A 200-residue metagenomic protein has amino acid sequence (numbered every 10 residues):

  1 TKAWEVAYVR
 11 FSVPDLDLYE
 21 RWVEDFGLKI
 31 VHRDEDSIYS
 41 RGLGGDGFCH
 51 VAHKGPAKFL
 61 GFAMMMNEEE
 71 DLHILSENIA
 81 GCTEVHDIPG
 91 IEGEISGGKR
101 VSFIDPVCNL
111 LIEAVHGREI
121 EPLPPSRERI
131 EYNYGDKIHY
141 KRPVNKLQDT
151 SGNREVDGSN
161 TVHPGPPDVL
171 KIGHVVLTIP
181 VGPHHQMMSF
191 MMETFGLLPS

Functional and structural regions predicted by a protein language model:
T1-A3, R10, D17, V51-G55 (+2 more regions): Short, low-complexity cationic-aromatic patches
W4, S12-D17, V31, E35-D36 (+3 more regions): Vicinal oxygen chelate
E5-V9, V23, L28, S40 (+5 more regions): Short, structured motif recognition centered on aromatic/hydrophobic residues
V6-R10, D157-S200: Surface-exposed interaction/gating patches
E20: Short, acidic/polar
L28-L60, L110-R118, P199-S200: Conserved short beta-strand elements that form part of the metal-binding/catalytic scaffold of enzyme active sites
F48, E70-L72, P122: Residue-level signal for secondary-structure boundary sites
A80-L170: Vicinal oxygen chelate
